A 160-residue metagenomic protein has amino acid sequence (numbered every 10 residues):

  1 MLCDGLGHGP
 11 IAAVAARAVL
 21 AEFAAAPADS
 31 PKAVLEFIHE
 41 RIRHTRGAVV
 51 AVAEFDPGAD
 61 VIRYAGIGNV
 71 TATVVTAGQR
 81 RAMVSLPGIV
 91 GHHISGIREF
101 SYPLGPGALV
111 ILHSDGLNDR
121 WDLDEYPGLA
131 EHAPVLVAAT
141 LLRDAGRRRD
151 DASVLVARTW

Functional and structural regions predicted by a protein language model:
M1, L6-W160: Conserved subregion of the PPM/PP2C metallophosphatase catalytic domain
